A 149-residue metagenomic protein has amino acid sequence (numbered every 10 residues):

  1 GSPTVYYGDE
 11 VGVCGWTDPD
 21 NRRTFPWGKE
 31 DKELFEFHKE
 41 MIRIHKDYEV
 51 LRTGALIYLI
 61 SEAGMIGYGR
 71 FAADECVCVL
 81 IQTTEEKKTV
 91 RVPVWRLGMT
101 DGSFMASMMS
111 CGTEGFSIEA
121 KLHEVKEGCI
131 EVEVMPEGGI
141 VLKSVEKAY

Functional and structural regions predicted by a protein language model:
S2-V5, D9-Y149: Carbohydrate-interacting/catalytic domains
